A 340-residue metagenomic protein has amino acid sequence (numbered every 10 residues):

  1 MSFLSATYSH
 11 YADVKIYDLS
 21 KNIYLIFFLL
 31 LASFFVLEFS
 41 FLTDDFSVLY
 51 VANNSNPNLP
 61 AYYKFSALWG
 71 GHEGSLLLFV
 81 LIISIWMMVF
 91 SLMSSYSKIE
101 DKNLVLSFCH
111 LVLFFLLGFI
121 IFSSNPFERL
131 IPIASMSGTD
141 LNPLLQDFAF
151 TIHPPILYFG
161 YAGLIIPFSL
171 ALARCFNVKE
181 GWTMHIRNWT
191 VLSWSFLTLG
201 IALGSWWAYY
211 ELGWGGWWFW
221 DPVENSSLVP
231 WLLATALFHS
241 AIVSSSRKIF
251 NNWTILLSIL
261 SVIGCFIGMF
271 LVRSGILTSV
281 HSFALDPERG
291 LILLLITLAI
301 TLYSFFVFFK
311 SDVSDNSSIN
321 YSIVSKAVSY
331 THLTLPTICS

Functional and structural regions predicted by a protein language model:
M1-H10: N-terminal signal-anchor/start-transfer transmembrane helix
S2-F3, S75-M87, L157-L170, S227-A241 (+1 more regions): Hydrophobic cores of alpha-helical transmembrane segments in multi-pass inner/ER membrane proteins, independent
A12-L30, L92-F114, F176-S195, V243-I259 (+2 more regions): Membrane-interfacial loop-to-helix junctions in multi-pass inner-membrane proteins
K15-I16, F39-E73, N125-P154, W182 (+4 more regions): Membrane-interface interhelical loops and short amphipathic "cap" helices that link adjacent transmembrane segments
F28-A61, S75-I121: Hydrophobic or amphipathic alpha-helical targeting/insertion segments
S75-L76, S84-F108, G118, F122-P126 (+2 more regions): A conserved hydrophobic secondary-structure block that centers on an alpha-helix together with its immediately flanking
A234-S318: Polar, glycine-rich mid-to-C-terminal structural blocks that act as macromolecule-binding/assembly scaffolds
H332-C339: Single conserved hydrophobic/aromatic residue that forms the stacking wall/gate of nucleotide- or nucleobase-binding
